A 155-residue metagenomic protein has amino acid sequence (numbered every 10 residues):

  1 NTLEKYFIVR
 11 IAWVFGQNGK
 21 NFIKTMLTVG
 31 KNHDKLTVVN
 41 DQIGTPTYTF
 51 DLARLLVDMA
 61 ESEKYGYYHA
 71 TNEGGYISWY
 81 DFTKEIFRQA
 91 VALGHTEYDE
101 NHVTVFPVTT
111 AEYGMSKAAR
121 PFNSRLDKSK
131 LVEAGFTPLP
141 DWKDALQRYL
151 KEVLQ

Functional and structural regions predicted by a protein language model:
N1-D51, D58: NAD(P)-dependent short-chain dehydrogenase/reductase
I8, P46, Y76, P107 (+2 more regions): Short aromatic/basic micro-patch
Q17-N18, Q42-D51, T71-Q89, R148: Substrate-binding strand-loop-helix patch in Rossmann-like NAD(P)-dependent oxidoreductase/epimerase domains
L56-A60, I86, L146-L150: Hydrophobic "lid"/C-terminal helical patch of Rossmann-like NAD(P)-dependent dehydrogenase/epimerase domains
S62-S116: Mid/C-terminal beta-alpha module of Rossmann-like enzyme folds, strongest in SDR-family dehydrogenases/epimerases
A111-V132: A hydrophobic C-terminal alpha-helical subdomain
V132, D141-Q155: Amphipathic terminal alpha-helices
